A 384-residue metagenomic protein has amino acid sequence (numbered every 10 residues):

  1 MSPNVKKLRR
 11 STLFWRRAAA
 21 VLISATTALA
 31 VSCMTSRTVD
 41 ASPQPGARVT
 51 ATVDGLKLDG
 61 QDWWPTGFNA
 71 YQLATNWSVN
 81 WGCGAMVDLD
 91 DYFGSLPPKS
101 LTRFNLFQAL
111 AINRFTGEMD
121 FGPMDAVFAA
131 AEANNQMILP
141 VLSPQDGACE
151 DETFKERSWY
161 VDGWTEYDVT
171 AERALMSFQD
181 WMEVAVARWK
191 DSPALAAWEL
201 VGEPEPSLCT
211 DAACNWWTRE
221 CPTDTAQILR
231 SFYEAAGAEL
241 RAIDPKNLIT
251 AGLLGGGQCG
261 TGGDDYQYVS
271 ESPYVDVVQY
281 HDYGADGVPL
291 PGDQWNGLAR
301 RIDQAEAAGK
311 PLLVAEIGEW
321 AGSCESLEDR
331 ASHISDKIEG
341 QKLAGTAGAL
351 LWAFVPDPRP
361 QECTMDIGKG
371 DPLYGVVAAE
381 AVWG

Functional and structural regions predicted by a protein language model:
S2-S24: N-terminal export and membrane-targeting signals
L29-P45: C-terminal region of N-terminal signal peptides and the immediate post-cleavage residues of exported proteins
G46-V275, D286-P289, A308-G309, A321 (+4 more regions): Active-site mouth of glycoside hydrolases
H281-A285: His/Asp/Glu-enriched short active-site or ligand-binding loop at hydrolase and phosphoryl-transfer sites
L290-L298: A beta-strand-loop signature enriched in Asp, Gly, Thr, and Trp that corresponds to the sialidase/neuraminidase Asp-box
V314-E316: Short acidic/histidine-rich active-site segments
P360-V376, E380-W383: Short acidic, glycine/proline-enriched helix-loop-strand junctions
